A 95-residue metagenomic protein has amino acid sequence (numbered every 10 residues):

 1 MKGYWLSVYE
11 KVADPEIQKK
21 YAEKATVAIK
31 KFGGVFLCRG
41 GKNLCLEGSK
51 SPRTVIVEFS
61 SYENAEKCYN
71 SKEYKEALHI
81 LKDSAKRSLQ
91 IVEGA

Functional and structural regions predicted by a protein language model:
M1-R53, S60-E66, N70, E93-A95: Short S/T/G/P-rich N-terminal loop/turn motif that feeds into the first structured element of a domain
A65-Q90: C-terminal structural segments of small proteins and small subunits
